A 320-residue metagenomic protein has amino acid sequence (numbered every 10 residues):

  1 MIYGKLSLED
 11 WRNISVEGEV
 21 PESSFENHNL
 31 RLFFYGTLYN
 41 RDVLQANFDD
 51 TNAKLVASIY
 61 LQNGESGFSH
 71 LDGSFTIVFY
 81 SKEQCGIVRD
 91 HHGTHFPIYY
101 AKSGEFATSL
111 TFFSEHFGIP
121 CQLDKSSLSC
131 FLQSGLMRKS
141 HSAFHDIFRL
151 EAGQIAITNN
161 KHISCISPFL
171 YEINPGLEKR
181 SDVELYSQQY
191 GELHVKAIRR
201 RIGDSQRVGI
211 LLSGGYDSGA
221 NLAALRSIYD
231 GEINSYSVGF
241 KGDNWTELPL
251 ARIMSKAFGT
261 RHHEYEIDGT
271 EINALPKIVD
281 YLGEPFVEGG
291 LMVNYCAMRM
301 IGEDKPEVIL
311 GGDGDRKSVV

Functional and structural regions predicted by a protein language model:
M1-H28, T37, D49: Extreme N-terminus nucleophile/cap motif
M1-K5, T76, G86, T270: Cys-based phosphatases of the PTP/DUSP/CDC25 superfamily and their flanking regulatory architecture
I2, R41-T51, Q84-S181: N-terminal segments that mediate ammonia production and transfer in glutamine-dependent amidotransferase systems
N13, N27-F33, K82-C85, S103-G104: Beta-strand-turn-beta hairpins that frame and shape the catalytic cleft of phosphate-ester-processing enzymes
G18-N29, S74-V78, M137-R149, I155: Acidic loop->beta-strand submotif enriched in PP2C/PPM serine/threonine phosphatases
F33-H92, E184-D204, I210-L211: Conserved short alpha-helical segments that host acidic/polar catalytic motifs at enzyme active sites
F68-G73, H141-E151, R201-S205, S237 (+1 more regions): Short coil/turn segments at secondary-structure boundaries
Q84-G86, I173-V320: ATP-dependent adenylate-handling active sites, centered on carboxylate activation for C-N bond formation
